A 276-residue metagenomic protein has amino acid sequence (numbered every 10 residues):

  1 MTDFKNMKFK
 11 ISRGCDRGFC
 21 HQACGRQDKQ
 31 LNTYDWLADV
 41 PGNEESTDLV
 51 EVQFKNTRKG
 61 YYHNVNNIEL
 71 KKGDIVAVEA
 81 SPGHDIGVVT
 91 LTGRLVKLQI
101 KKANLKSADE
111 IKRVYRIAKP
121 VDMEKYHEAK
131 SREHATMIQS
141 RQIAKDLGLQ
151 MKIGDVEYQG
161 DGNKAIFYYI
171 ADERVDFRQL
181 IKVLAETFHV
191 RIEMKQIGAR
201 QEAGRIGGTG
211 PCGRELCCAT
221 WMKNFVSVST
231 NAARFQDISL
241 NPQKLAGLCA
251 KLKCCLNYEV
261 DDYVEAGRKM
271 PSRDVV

Functional and structural regions predicted by a protein language model:
D3-S239: Acidic-enriched and Gly/Ser
V50, V275-V276: Intrinsic structural disorder
G73, S272-D274: Loop/turn positions that initiate beta-strands
A219-Q236, N241-Q243, L252-P271: Iron-sulfur (Fe-S) cluster-binding segments and ferredoxin-like electron-carrier domains, especially [2Fe-2S]
